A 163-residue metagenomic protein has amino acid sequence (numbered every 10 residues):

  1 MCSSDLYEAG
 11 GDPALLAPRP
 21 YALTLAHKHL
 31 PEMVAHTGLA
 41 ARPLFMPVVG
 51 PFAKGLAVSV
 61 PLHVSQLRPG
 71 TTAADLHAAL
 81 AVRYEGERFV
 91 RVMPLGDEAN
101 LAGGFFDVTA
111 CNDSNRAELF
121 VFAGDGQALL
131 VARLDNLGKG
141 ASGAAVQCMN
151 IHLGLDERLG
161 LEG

Functional and structural regions predicted by a protein language model:
M1-S3: Short, small-residue-biased leader/transition segments that mark boundaries at the very start of proteins
D5-L130: C-terminal substrate-binding/catalytic lobe of Rossmann-fold NAD(P)-dependent oxidoreductases
V49-P51, L134-G140: Glycine-rich phosphate/pyrophosphate-binding beta-alpha loops
G70, G140-S142: Short acidic, gly/pro-rich beta-turn/loop elements at beta-sheet edges and active-site/ligand-binding grooves
N115, N136, C148-N150: Asparagine-centered polar/low-complexity signal
S142-R158: Internal hydrophobic alpha-helix adjacent to the cofactor/substrate pocket in enzyme cavities
L159-G163: Short, highly charged C-terminal tails/helix-capping segments
